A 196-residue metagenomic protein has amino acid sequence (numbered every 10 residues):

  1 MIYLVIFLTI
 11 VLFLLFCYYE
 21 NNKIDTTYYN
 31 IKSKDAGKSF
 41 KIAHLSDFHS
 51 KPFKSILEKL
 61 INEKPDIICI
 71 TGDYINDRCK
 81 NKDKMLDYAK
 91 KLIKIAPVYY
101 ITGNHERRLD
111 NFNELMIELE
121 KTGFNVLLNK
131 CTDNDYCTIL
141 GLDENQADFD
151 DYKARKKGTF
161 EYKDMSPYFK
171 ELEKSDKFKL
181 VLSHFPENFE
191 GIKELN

Functional and structural regions predicted by a protein language model:
M1-I2: Membrane-targeting alpha-helical segments
I6-D87: N-terminal active-site segment of His-dependent metallophosphoesterases
I31, L45, I101, L127 (+1 more regions): Hydrophobic residues at beta-strand termini and immediately following loops that shape nucleotide-binding pockets
D35, S50, R107-L195: Conserved catalytic scaffold of divalent metal-dependent phosphoesterases
S39, P65, I95, D176-F178: A general structural motif
I42-H44, I67-T71, Y99, I139-G141 (+1 more regions): Structural motif
L45, G103-H105, K177: A generic structural signal for short
F53-N134: Core catalytic region of metal-dependent phosphoesterases/phosphodiesterases, especially metallo-beta-lactamase-like
